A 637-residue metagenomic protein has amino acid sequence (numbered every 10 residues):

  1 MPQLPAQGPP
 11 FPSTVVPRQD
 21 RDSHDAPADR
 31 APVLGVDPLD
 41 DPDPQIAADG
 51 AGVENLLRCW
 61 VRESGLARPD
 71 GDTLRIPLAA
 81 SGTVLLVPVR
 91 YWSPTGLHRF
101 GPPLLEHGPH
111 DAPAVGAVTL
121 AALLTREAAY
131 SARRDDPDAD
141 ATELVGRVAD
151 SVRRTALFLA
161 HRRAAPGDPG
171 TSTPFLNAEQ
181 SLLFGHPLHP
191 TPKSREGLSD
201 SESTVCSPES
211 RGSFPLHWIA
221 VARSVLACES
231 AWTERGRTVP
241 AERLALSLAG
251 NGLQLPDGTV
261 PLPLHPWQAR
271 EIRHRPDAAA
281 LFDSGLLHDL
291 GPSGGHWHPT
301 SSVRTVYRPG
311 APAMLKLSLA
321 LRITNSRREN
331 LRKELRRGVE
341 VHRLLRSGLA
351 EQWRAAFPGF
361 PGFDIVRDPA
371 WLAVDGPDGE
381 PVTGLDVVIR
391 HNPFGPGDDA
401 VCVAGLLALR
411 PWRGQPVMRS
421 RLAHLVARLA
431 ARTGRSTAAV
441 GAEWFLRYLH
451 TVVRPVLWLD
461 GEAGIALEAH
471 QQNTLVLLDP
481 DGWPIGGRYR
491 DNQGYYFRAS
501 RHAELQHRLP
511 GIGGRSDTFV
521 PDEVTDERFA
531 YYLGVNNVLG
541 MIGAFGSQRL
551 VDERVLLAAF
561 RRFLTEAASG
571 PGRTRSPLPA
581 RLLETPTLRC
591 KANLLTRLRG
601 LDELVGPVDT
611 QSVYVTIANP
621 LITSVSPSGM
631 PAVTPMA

Functional and structural regions predicted by a protein language model:
M1-H450, D479-A637: Nucleotide/phosphate-binding site architecture used for ATP/NTP-dependent chemistry
W444-A463: Conserved kinase catalytic-core helix
G464-H470: Catalytic-loop of the protein kinase fold
H470-Q472, R488-Y489: Beta-strand segments within the central parallel beta-sheet cores of soluble alpha/beta enzyme folds
T474-V476: Hydrophobic residue at the +6 position relative to the catalytic HRD Asp in the kinase catalytic loop
